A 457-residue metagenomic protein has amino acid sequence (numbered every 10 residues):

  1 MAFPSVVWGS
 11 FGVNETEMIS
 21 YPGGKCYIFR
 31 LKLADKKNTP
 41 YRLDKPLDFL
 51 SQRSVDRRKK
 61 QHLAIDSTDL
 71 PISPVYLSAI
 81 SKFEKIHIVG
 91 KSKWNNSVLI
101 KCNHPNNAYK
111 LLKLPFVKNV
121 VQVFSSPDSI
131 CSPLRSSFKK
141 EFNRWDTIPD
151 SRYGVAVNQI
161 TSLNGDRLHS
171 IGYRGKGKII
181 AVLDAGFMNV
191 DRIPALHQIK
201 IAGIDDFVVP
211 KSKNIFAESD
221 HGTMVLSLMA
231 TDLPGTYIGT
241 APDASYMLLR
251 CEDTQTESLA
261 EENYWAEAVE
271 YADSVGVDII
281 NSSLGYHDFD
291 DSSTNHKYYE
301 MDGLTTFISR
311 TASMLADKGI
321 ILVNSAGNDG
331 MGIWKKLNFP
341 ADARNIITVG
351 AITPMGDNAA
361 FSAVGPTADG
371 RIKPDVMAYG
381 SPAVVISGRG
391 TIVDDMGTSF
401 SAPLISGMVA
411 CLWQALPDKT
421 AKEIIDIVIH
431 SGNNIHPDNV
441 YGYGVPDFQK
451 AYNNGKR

Functional and structural regions predicted by a protein language model:
V6-F83, H87, P105-I130: Primarily auto-inhibitory N-terminal propeptides
G24, R167-D205, K211-E261, V275-D278 (+6 more regions): Subtilisin-like serine protease catalytic core
R30, G90, S97-K101, I179-D184 (+11 more regions): Structural recognition of the beta-strand scaffold that forms the well-ordered cores of secreted hydrolase catalytic
K37-N38, N95, N107, S126-D128 (+11 more regions): Solvent-exposed loop/turn segments at secondary-structure junctions within structured extracellular/periplasmic domains
L77-I160, D166-H169, R344: Autoinhibitory propeptides
H169, D232-G235, L248-D342, A368-R371 (+3 more regions): Substrate-binding/access-modulating region of protease and related hydrolase catalytic domains
D184, A195, A341-Q414, D418 (+1 more regions): Extracellular S/T/G-rich loop segment that most often corresponds to the catalytic His/Ser-adjacent loop
L226-M229, L249-D253, K336, V376 (+1 more regions): Hydrolase catalytic cores
